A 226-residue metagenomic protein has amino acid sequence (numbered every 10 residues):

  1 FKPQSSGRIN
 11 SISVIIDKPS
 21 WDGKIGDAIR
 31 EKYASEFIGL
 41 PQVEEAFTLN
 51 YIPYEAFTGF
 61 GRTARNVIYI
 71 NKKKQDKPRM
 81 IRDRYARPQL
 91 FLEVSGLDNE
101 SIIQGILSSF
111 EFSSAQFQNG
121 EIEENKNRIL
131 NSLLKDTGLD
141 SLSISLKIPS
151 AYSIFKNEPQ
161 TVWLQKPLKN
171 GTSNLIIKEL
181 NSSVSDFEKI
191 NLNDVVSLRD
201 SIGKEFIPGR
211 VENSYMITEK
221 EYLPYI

Functional and structural regions predicted by a protein language model:
F1-W21, P149-R210, T218: Secretory pathway targeting signatures of secreted, lumenal, and periplasmic proteins
G7-E44: Short Lys/Arg-enriched alpha/beta "domain-start" segment
I9, T63-R65, L139-S141, P149: Extracytoplasmic
I15-D22, L92-I103: Second-shell loop/turn segments in exported
Y33-P41, S113-E124, K156, F206: Sec/Tat-exported extracytoplasmic proteins
E36, Q42-G96, S201-I226: Signature of long, low-cysteine stretches enriched in small and polar/charged residues
E100-N127, L146, Y152: Surface-exposed amphipathic alpha-helical segments
E123-K147: A charged, amphipathic alpha-helical module
